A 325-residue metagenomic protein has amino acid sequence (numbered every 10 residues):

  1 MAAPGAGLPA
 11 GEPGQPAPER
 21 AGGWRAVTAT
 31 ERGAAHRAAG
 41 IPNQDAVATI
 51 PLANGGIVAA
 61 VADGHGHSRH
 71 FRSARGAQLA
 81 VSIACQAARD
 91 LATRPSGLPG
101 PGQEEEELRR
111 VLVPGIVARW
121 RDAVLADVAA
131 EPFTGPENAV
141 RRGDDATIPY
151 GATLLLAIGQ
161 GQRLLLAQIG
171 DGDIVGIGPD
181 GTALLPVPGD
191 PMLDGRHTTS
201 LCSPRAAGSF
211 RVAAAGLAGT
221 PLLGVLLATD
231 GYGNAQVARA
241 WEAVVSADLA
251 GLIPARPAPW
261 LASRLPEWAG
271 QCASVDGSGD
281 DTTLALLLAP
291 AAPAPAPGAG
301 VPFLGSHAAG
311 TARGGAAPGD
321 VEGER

Functional and structural regions predicted by a protein language model:
M1-R89, G172, A207, A214-G216 (+1 more regions): N-terminal entry segment of metal-dependent catalytic domains or homologous docking segments
A3, R196-R325: C-terminal catalytic subdomain
P4-P18, T93-E104, P132-E137, P293-E322: Intrinsically disordered, low-complexity terminal tails and inter-domain linkers enriched for S/T/G/P/D/E
I41-I57, D145-G161, L165, D190-V237: Acidic loop->beta-strand submotif enriched in PP2C/PPM serine/threonine phosphatases
P51-N54, I158-Q162, G170, G178-G181 (+1 more regions): Short acidic-glycine loop/turn motifs at beta-strand connectors
R69-H70, L165, G176-I177, A235-V237 (+1 more regions): Short helix/loop capping segments that flank catalytic or ligand/cofactor-binding pockets
S82-A123, D127, V245-W268: Helix-loop-helix
L98-I177, F210-T220: Catalytic core of PPM/PP2C metal-dependent serine/threonine phosphatase domains
